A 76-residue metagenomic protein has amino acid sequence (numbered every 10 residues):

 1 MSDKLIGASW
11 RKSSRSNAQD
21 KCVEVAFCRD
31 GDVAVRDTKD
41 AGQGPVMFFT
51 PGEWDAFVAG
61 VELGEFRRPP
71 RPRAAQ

Functional and structural regions predicted by a protein language model:
M1-R11: Negatively charged, low-complexity tracts enriched in Asp/Glu with abundant Ser/Thr
M1-S2, F48-P51, P70: General structural signal for secondary-structure boundaries
A8, R68-P72: A charge-rich, low-complexity, intrinsically flexible signal that marks solvent-exposed coils, linkers, repeats
R15-G52, A56, E62: A short, structured beta-strand/loop element
E53, R73-A75: Cross-family detector of peptidyl-prolyl cis-trans isomerase
